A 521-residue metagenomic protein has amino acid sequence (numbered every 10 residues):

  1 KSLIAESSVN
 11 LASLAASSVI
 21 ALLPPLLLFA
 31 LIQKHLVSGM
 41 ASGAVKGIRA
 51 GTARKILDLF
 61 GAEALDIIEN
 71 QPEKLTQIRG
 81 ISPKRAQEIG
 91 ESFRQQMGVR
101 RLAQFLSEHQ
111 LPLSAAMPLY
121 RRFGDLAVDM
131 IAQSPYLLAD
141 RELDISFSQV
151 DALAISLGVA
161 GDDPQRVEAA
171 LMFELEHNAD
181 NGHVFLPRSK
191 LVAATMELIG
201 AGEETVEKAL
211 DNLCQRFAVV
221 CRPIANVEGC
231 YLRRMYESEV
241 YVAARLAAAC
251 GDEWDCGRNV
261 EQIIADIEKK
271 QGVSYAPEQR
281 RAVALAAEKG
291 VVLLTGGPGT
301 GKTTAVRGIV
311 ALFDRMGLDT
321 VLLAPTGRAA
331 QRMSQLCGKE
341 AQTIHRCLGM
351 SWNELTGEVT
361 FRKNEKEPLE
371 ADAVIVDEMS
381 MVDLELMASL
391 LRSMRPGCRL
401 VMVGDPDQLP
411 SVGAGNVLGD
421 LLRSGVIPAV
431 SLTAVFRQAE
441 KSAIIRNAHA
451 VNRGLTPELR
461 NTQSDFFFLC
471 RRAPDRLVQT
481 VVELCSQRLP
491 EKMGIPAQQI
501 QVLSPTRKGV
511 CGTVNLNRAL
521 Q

Functional and structural regions predicted by a protein language model:
K1-L26, A30: Interhelical loop and adjacent transmembrane-helix boundary motif in polytopic membrane transport permeases
K34-G47: Short cytosolic juxtamembrane segments of multi-pass membrane proteins
I48-E228, R245-A248, D252, A284 (+4 more regions): Accessory alpha-helical DNA-binding modules that contact the DNA backbone or grooves
E204, V220-A373, L422, P428-R437 (+1 more regions): ASCE P-loop NTPase motor cores of helicases and related translocases
V292-T295, V401, Q501: Short hydrophobic/aromatic beta-strand immediately N-terminal to the Walker A/P-loop
T356-D372, D383, L391-C398, A497: Short basic/glycine-enriched coil/helix segment immediately N-terminal to the Walker B
E378, G404: Walker B catalytic acidic pair
P406-Q521: Conserved helicase motor core of P-loop NTPases
